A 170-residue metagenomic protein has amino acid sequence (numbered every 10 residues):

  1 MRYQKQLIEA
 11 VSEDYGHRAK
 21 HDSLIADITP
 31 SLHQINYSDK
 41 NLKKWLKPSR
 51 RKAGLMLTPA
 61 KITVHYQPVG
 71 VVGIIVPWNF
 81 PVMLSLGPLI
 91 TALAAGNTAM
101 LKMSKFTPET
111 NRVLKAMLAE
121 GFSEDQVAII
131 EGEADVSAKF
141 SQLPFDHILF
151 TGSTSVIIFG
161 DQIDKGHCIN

Functional and structural regions predicted by a protein language model:
M1-T63: N-terminal Rossmann-like NAD(P)+-binding subdomain of aldehyde/semialdehyde dehydrogenases
R2, Q6, P30, F80 (+3 more regions): Short alpha-helical
V11, N111-L114, F140, G160: Hydrophobic packing residues within well-ordered alpha-helices of enzyme cores
G16-K20, P77, N97, G121 (+2 more regions): A broad detector of the eukaryotic-type serine/threonine protein kinase catalytic domain
H21-L24, I28, T107, I129-I130 (+1 more regions): Alpha-helix initiation/capping motif
L32, N36, K115, I158-D161: Predominant activation on well-ordered alpha-helical scaffold segments within soluble catalytic domains
A53-G121, F150, H167-C168: Conserved small-residue-rich beta-alpha loop and adjacent elements that most often cradle the phosphate/pyrophosphate
V71, G121-N170: Conserved NAD(P)+-binding/catalytic subdomain of aldehyde/semialdehyde dehydrogenases
